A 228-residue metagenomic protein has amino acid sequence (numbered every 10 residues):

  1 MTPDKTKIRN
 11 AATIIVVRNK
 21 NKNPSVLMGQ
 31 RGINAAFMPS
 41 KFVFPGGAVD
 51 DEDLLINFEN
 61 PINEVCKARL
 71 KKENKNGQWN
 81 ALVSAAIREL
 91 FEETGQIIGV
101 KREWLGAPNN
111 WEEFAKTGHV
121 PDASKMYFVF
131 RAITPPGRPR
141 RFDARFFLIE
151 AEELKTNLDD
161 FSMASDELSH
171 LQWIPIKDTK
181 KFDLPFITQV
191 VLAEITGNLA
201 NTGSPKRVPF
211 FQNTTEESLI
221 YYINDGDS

Functional and structural regions predicted by a protein language model:
M1-S228: N-terminal leader/linker segments that precede catalytic domains of diphosphate-processing enzymes
